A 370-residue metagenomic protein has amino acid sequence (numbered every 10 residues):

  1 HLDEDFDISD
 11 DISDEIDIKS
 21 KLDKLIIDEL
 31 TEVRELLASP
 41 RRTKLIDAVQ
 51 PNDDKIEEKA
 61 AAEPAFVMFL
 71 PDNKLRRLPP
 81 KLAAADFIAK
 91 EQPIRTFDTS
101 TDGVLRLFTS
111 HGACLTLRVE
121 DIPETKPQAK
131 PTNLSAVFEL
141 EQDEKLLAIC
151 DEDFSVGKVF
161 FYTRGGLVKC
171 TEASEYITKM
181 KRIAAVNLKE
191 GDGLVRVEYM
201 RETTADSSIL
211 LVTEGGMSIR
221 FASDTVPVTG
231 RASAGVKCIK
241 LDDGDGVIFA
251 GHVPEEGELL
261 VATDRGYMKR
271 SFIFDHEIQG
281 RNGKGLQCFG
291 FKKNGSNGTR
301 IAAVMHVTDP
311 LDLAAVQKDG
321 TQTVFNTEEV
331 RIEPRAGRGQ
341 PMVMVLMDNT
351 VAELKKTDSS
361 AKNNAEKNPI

Functional and structural regions predicted by a protein language model:
H1-I370: Short, structured "edge-of-domain" segments at secondary-structure transitions
